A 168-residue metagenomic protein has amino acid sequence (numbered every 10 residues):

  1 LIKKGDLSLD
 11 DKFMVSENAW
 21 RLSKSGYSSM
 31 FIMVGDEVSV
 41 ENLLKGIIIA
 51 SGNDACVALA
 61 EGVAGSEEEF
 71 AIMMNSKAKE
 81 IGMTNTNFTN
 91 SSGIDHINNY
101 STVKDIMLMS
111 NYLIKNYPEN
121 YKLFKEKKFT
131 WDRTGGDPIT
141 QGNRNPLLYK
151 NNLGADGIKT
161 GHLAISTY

Functional and structural regions predicted by a protein language model:
L1-M107, I114-K115: Active-site-adjacent loops and short helices of periplasmic peptidoglycan-processing enzymes
G65-Y168: Penicillin-recognizing serine hydrolase domain
